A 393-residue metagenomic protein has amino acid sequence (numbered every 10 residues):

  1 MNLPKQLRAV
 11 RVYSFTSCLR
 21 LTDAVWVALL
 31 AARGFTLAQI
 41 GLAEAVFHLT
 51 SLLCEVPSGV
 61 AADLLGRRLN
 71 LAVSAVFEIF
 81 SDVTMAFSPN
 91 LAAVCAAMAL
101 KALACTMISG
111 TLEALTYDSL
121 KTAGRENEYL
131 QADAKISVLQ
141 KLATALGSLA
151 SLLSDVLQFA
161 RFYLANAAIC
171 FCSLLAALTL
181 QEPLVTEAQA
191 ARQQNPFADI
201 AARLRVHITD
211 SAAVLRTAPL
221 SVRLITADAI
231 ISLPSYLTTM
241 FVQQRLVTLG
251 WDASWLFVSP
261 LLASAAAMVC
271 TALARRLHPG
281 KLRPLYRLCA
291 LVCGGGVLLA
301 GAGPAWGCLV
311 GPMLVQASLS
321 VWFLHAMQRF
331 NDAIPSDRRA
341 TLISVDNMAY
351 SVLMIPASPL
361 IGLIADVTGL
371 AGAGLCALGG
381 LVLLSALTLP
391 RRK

Functional and structural regions predicted by a protein language model:
M1-L53, T217-L261: Helix-loop boundary and gating motifs at the non-cytosolic
M1-P4, Q181-T226: Juxtamembrane intracellular "pre-TM" segments in multi-pass secondary transporters
P4-L7, A86-M98, L299-P312: Helix-loop junctions at membrane interfaces in 12-TM secondary transporters
F15, S81, A92-I108, G307-W322: Hydrophobic core of transmembrane alpha-helices in multi-pass small-molecule transporters, especially MFS/SLC-type
E44, M240-K393: C-terminal transmembrane bundle of multi-pass solute transporters/carriers
L52-P89: Conserved MFS/SLC helix-loop-helix module at the cytosolic interface between two early adjacent transmembrane helices
A99-K141: Cytoplasmic helix-loop-helix junction between adjacent transmembrane helices in 12-TM secondary transporters
N166-N195, L389-K393: Helix-loop junctions on the cytosolic side of multi-pass membrane transporters, especially the intracellular loop
